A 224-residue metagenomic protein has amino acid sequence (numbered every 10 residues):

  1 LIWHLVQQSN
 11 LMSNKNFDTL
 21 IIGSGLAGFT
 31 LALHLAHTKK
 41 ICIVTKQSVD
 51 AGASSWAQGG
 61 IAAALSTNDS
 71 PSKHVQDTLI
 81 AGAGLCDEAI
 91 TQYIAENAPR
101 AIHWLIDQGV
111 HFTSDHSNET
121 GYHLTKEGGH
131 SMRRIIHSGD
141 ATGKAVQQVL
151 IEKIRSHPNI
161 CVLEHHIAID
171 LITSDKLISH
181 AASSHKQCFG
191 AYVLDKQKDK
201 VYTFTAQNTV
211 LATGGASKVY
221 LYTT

Functional and structural regions predicted by a protein language model:
I2-T19, H37-T38: Extreme N-terminal leader/targeting segments of oxidoreductases
K15-F17, D199-N208: Core beta-strand elements of the Rossmann-like FAD/NAD(P) dinucleotide-binding domain in flavoenzyme oxidoreductases
D18, T45, Y220-T223: A short, small-residue-rich loop immediately preceding and capping a beta-strand
T19-I43: N-terminal Rossmann-like FAD-binding beta1-loop-alpha1 element of flavoenzymes
S24, G139, D199, V219-T224: Alpha-helix N-cap/helix-initiation motif
S24, H166, Q207-N208: Structural detector for helix-capping/boundary residues
T45-Q197, A212, K218: Conserved N-terminal/central alpha/beta ligand/cofactor-binding core
N208-T224: Glycine-rich loop(s) and the adjacent beta-strand/alpha-helix scaffold that form part
